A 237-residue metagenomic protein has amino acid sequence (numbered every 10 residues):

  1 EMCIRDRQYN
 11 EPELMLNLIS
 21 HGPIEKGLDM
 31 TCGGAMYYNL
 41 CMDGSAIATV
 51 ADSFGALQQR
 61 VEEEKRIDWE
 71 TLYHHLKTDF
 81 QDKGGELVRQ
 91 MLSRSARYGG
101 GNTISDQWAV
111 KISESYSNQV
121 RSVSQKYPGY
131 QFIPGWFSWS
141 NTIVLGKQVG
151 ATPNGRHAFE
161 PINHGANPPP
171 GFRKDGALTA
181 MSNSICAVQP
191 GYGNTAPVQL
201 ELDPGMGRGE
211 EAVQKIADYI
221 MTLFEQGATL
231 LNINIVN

Functional and structural regions predicted by a protein language model:
E1, R5-N237: Acidic, glycine-enriched catalytic cores built around paired aspartates
